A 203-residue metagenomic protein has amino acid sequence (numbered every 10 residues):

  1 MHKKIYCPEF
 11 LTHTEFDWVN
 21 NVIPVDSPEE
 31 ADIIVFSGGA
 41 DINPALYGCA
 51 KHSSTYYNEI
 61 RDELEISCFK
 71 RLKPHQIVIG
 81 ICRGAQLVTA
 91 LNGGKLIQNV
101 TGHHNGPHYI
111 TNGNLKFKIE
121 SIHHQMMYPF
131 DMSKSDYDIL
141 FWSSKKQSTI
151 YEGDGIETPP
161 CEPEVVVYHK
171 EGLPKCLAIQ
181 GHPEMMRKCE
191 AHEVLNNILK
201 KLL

Functional and structural regions predicted by a protein language model:
H2-F10, W18, I23-E30, F36-S37 (+3 more regions): Amide-donor transfer/coupling interface in amidating biosynthetic enzymes
F16-D17, N43-Y47, G84, V88-L91 (+2 more regions): Short glycine-/acidic-enriched loop or helix-start segments at secondary-structure transitions that form or flank
I33-L46: Short, solvent-exposed beta-strand-terminating loops
P44-E59: Glycine/threonine-rich flexible loop motifs
H52-T55, Q86, L202: Short, surface-exposed, charged/polar-biased interaction segments
L72-N92, H182: Catalytic nucleophile loop
G93-I97: Post-Walker A helix-loop "phosphate-sensing" segment adjacent to the P-loop in P-loop NTPases
